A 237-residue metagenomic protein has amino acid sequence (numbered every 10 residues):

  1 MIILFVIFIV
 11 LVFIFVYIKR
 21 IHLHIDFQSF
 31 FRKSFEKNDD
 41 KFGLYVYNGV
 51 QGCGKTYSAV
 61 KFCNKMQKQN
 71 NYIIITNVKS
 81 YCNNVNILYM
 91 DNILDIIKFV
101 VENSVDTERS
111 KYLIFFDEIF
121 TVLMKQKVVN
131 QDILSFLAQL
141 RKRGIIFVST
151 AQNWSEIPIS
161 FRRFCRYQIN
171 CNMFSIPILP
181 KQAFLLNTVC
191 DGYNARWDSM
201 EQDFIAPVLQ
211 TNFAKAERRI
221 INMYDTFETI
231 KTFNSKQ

Functional and structural regions predicted by a protein language model:
I7-N38: N-terminal pre-Walker A segment at the start of P-loop NTPase domains
Y45-G49: Hydrophobic anchor at the beta1->P-loop junction of P-loop NTPases
K55-T56: Conserved lysine of the Walker
K65-I75: Post-Walker A helix-loop "phosphate-sensing" segment adjacent to the P-loop in P-loop NTPases
N83-R143: Conserved nucleotide-sensing/catalytic segment adjacent to the nucleotide-binding pocket in NTP-handling enzymes
I119-E201: Replace "adjacent to P-loop NTPase cores in ATP/GTP-dependent enzymes" with "adjacent to NTP-binding cores
Y167-I169, K181-Q237: Conserved P-loop NTPase motor module
